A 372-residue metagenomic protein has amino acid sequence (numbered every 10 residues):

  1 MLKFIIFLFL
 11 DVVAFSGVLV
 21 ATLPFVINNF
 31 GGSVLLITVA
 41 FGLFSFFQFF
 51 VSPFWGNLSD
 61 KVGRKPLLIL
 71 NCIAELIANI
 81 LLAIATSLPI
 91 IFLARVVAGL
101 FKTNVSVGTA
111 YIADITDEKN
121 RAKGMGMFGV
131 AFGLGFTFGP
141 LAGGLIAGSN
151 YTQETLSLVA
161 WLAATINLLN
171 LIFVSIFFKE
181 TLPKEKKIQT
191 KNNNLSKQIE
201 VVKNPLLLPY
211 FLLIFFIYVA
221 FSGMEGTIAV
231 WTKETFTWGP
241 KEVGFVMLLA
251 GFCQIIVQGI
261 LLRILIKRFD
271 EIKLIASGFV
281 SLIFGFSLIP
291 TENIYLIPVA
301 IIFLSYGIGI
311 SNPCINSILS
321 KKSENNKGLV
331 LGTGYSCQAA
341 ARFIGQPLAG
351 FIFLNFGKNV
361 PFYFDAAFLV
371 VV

Functional and structural regions predicted by a protein language model:
M1-S45, L208-P209, L213, I217-F236 (+1 more regions): Helix-loop boundary and gating motifs at the non-cytosolic
S45-P53, T103, F136-T137, G251-G259 (+1 more regions): Residue-level signature of mid-helix packing/kink "hotspots" within the transmembrane helices of 12-pass Major
S52-G63, V257-D270, F353: Helix-to-loop junctions at the C-terminal end of transmembrane segments in multipass secondary transporters
P66-L81, K273-S287: Structural signature of the two symmetry-related core transmembrane helices
A94-G133: Cytoplasmic helix-loop-helix junction between adjacent transmembrane helices in 12-TM secondary transporters
T165-K184, V372: C-terminal membrane-cytosol helix-exit motif in multi-pass small-molecule transporters
K179-L212: Juxtamembrane intracellular "pre-TM" segments in multi-pass secondary transporters
I272-I315: C-terminal transmembrane helical hairpin of 12-TM major facilitator-type secondary transporters
